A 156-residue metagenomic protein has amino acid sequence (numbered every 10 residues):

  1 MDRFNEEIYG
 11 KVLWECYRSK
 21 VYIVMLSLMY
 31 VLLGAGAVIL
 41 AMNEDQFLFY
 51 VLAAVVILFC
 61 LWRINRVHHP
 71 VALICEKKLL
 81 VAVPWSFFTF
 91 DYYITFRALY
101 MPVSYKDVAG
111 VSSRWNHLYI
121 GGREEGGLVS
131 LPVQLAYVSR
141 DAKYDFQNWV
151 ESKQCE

Functional and structural regions predicted by a protein language model:
M1-R3, M101, K106, Q154: N-terminal, intrinsically disordered, low-complexity segments that immediately precede the first transmembrane helix
M1-V12, A82, Y93-T95, L131 (+1 more regions): A composition-biased, non-transmembrane "mature-region" signal
M1-V38: N-terminal membrane-targeting/pre-transmembrane regions
V24-L28, V38-V55: Hydrophobic alpha-helical transmembrane segments
L33, F49-R66: Canonical hydrophobic alpha-helical transmembrane segment
C60-P102: Conserved beta-hairpin
F87-E124: Acidic, Ser/Thr-rich low-complexity segments on the non-lumenal side of membrane proteins
L118-E156: A membrane-cytosol interface segment of integral membrane proteins
